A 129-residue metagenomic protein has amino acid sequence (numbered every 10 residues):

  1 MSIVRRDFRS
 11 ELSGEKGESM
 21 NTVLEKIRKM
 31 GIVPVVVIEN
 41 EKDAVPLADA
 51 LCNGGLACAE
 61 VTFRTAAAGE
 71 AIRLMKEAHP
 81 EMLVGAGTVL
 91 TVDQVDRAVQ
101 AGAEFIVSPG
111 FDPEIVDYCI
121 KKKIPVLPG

Functional and structural regions predicted by a protein language model:
R6-S19: Short, Lys/Arg-enriched N-terminal segments with co-localized hydrophobic residues within the first ~10-30 amino acids
S19-A101: Conserved N-terminal beta1-alpha1 strand-loop-helix module at the mouth
A67, D93, V99, E104-G129: Conserved anion-binding
